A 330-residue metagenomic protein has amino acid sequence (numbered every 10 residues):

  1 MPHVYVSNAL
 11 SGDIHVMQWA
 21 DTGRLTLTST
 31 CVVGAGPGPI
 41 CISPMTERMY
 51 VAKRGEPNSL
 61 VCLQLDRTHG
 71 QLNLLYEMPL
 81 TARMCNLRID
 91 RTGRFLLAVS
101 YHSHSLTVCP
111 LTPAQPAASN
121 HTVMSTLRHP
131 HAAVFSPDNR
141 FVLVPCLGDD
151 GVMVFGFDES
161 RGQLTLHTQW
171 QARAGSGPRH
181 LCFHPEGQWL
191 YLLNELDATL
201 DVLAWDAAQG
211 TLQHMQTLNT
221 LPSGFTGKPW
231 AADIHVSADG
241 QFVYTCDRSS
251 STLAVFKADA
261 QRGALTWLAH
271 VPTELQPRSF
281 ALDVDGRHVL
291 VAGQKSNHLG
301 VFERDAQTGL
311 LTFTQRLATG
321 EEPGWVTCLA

Functional and structural regions predicted by a protein language model:
A9, R54-G55, Y101-H102, L111 (+7 more regions): Short loop/turn segments immediately following the C-termini of beta-strands
D13-I14, P57-L60, H104-L106, D150-V152 (+3 more regions): Structural signal for beta-propeller blades
M17-G23, L63-G70, C109-P116, F155-Q163 (+3 more regions): Short loop/turn segments immediately following beta-strands, especially the blade-tip and inter-blade linker loops
T26-V32, N73-M78, S119-M124, T165-Q171 (+3 more regions): A short beta-strand motif characteristic of beta-propeller blades
S29-G93: Blade-loop segments of beta-propeller domains
G34-M45, L80-R94, M124-N139, A172-W189 (+3 more regions): Beta-rich, blade/repeat-based domains predominating in secreted/periplasmic proteins but also intracellular
V142-T199: Loop-centered beta-sheet repeat module
